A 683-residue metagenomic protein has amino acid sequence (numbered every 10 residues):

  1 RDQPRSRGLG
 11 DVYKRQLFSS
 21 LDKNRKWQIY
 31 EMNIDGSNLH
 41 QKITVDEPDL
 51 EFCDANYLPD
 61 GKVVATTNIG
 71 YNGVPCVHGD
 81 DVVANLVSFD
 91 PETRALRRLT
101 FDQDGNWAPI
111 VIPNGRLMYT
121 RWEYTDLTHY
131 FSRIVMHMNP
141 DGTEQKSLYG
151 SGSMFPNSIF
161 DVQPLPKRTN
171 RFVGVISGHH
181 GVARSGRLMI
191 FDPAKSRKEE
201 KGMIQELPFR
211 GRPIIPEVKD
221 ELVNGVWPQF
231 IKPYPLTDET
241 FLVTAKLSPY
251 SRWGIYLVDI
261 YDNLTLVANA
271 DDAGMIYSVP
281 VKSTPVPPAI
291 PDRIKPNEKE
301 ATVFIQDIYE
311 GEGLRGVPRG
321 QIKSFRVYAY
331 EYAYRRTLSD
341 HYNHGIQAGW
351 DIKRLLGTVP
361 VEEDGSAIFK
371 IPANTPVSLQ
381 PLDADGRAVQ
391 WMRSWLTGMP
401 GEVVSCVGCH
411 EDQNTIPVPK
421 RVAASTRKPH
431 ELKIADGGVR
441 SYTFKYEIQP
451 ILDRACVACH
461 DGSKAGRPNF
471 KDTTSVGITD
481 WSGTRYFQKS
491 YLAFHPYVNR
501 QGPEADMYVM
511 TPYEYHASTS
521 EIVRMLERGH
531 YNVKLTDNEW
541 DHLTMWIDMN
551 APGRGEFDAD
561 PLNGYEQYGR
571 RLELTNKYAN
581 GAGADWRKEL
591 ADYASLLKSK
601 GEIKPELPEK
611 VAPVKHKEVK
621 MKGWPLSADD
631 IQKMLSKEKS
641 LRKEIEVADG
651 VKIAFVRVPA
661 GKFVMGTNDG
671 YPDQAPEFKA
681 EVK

Functional and structural regions predicted by a protein language model:
R1, I34-E51, F89-D104, N139-S158 (+3 more regions): Multi-bladed beta-propeller domains
D2-Y13: Single conserved hydrophobic/aromatic residue that forms the stacking wall/gate of nucleotide- or nucleobase-binding
D11, L58-D60, I112-N114, P166-R168 (+1 more regions): Residue-level detector of Asp-centered blade-edge/turn motifs that repeat once per structural unit in beta-propeller
K14-S19, V63-T67, L117-R121, R171-V175 (+1 more regions): Residue position within the beta-strands of beta-propeller blades
D22, I69, E123, I176-G178 (+2 more regions): Residue-level signature of beta-propeller blades and closely related beta-rich strand-turn architectures in secreted
R25-Y30, G73-V77, D81-N85, L127-M136 (+2 more regions): Structural motif
P280, I322, E331, N374-P376 (+3 more regions): Aromatic- and Gly/Pro-enriched helix-to-coil junctions and flexible linker segments
Y508-P512, E609-K683: Extended beta-strand/loop cores of jelly-roll/beta-sandwich
